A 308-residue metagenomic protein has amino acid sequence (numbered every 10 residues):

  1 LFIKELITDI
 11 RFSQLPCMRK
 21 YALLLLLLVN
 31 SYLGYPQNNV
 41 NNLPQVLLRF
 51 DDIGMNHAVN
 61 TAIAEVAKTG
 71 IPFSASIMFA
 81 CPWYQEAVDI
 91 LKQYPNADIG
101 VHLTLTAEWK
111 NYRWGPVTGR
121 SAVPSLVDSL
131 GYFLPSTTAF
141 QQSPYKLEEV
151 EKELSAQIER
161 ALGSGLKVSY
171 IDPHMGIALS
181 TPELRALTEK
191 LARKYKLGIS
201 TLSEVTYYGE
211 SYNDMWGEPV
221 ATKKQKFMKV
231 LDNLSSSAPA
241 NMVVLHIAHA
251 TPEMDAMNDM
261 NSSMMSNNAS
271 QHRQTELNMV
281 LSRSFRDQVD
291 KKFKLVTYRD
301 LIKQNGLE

Functional and structural regions predicted by a protein language model:
L1-V40: Bacterial Sec-dependent N-terminal signal peptides
N39-A64: Boundary/entry segment of secreted carbohydrate-active catalytic domains
Q45-L47, P72-S76, N96-H102, V168-D172 (+2 more regions): Structural preference for beta-strand elements that scaffold enzyme active sites
H57-C81: A short alpha/beta connector and helix-capping loop motif
I63-T69, E86-D98, P116-D128, G163 (+1 more regions): Acidic (Asp/Glu)-rich catalytic clusters
R113-F140, N258-N268: Active-site gating loops and adjacent loop-to-helix segments of metal-dependent hydrolytic enzymes
P144-S236: Catalytic domains of cell-wall/extracellular-matrix polysaccharide-remodeling enzymes, centered on de-N-acetylation
I199-L202, S262-E308: C-terminal domain-boundary segment and adjacent tail
